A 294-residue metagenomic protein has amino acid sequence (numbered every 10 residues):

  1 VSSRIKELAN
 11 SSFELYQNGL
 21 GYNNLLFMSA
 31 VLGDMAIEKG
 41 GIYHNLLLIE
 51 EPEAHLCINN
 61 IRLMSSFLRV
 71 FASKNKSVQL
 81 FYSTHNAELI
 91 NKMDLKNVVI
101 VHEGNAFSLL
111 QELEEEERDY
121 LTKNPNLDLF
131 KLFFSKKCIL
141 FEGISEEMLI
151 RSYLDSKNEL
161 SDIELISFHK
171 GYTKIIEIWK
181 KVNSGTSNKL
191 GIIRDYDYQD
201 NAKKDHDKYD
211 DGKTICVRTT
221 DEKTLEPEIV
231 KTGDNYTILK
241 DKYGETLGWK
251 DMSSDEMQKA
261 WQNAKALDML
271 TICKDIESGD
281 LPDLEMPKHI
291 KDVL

Functional and structural regions predicted by a protein language model:
S3-D128: Switch/communication elements of ASCE P-loop NTPase nucleotide-binding domains
L32-M35, A72, L154-K157, N183 (+1 more regions): Active-site catalytic pocket residues across diverse enzymes, especially alpha/beta-hydrolases
A54-C57, I139-G143, I215, T219: Hydrophobic alpha-helical scaffolding
I58-R62, R151, I176, K203: Conserved strand-to-helix beginnings and helix N-cap segments that scaffold or border functional pockets
N75, E88-Y198: RecA-like P-loop NTPase motor core
T84, I144-S145, K170, T220-T224: Short beta->alpha linker loops
I193-E277: Activity-critical C-terminal alpha-helical subdomain
M269-L294: Charged phosphate-binding loop/patch that engages nucleotide di/tri-phosphates or the phosphate backbone of nucleic
